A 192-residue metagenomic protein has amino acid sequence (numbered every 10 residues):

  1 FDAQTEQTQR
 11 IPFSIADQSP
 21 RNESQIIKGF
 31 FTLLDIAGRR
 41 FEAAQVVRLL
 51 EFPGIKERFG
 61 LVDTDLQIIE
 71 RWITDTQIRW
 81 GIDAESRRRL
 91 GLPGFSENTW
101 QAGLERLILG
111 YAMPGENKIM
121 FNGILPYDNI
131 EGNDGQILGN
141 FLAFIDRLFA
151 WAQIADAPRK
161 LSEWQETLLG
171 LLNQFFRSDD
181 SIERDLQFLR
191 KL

Functional and structural regions predicted by a protein language model:
F1-L192: Polyanion-engaging groove/track-forming segments
